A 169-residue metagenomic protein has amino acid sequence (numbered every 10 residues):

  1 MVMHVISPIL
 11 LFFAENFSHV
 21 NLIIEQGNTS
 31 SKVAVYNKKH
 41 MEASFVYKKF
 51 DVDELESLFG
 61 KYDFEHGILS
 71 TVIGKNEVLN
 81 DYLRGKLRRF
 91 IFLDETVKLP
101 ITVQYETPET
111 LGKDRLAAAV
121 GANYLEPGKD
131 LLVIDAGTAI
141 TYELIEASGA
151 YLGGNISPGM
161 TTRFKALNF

Functional and structural regions predicted by a protein language model:
M1-M3: Methionine residue identity
V5-L99: N-terminal glycine/serine-rich phosphate-binding loop of ATP-dependent small-molecule kinases, especially carbohydrate
L11, P100-L131: Conserved phosphate-binding catalytic cores of ATP/NTP-utilizing and phosphoryl-transfer enzymes
H19-N37, A122, G128-A147, Y151 (+1 more regions): Gly/Thr-rich phosphate-binding beta-strand-loop-beta motif of the actin/hexokinase/Hsp70
F50, G74, T110-A117, T162: Conserved active-site and cofactor/substrate-binding residues in soluble primary-metabolism enzymes
E54-E56, P100-Y105, R163-N168: Short, charged, surface-exposed secondary-structure boundary motifs
I91-E95, L111-K113, L132-D135: General beta-strand structural signal in soluble alpha/beta enzymes
K113, N123-G128, L152-F169: Glycine-rich phosphate-binding loop plus the immediately following alpha-helix
